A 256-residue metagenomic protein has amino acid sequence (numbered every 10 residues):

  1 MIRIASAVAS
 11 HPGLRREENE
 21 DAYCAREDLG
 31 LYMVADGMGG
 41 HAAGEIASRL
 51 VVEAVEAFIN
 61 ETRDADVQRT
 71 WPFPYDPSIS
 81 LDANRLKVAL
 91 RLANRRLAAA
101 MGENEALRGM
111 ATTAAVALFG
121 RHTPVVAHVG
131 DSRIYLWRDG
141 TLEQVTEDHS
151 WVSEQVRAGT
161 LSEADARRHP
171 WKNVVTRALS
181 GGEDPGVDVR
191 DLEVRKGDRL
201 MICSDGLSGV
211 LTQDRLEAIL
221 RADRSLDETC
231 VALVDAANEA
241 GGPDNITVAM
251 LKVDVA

Functional and structural regions predicted by a protein language model:
M1-A256: PP2C/PPM-type serine/threonine phosphatase catalytic domain
